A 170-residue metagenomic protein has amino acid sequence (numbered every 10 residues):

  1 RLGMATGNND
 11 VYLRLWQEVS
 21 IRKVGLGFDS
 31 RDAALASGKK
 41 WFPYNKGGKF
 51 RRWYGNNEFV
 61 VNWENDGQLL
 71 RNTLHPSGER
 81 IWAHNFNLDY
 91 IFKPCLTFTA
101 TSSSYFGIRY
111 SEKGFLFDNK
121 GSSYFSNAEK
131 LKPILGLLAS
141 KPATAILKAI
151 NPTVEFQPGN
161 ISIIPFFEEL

Functional and structural regions predicted by a protein language model:
R1-E169: Polybasic, glycine- and aromatic-enriched phosphate-binding surface used to engage nucleic acids
